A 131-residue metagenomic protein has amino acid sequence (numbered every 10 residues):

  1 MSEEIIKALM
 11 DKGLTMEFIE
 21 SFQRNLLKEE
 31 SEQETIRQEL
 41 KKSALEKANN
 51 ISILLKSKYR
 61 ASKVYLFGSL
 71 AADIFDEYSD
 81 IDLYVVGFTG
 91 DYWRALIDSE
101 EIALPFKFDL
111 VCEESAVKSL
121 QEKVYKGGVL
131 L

Functional and structural regions predicted by a protein language model:
M1-S62, A71-E77, V86-L131: Catalytic core of pol beta-like nucleotidyltransferases
